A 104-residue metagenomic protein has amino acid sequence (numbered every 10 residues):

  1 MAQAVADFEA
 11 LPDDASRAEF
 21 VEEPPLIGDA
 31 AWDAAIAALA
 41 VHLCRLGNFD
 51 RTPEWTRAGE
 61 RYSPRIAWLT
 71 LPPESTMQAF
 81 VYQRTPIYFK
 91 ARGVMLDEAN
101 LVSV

Functional and structural regions predicted by a protein language model:
M1-V41: Helix-turn-helix/homeodomain-like alpha-helical modules used for DNA recognition and transcription-factor dimerization
C44-V104: Charge-dense, extended regions
